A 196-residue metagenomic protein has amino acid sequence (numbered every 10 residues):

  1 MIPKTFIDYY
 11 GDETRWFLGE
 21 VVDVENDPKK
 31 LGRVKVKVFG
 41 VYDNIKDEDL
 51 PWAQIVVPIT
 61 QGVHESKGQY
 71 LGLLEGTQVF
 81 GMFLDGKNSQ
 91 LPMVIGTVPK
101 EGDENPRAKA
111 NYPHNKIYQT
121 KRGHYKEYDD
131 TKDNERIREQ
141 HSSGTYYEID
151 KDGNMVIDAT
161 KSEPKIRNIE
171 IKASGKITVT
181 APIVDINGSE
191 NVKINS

Functional and structural regions predicted by a protein language model:
M1-S189: Hydrophobic packing positions characteristic of elongated beta-solenoid/beta-helix-type spike/fiber shafts
E190-S196: C-terminal intramolecular chaperone/autoprocessing and neck/assembly modules of extracellular spikes and adhesins
